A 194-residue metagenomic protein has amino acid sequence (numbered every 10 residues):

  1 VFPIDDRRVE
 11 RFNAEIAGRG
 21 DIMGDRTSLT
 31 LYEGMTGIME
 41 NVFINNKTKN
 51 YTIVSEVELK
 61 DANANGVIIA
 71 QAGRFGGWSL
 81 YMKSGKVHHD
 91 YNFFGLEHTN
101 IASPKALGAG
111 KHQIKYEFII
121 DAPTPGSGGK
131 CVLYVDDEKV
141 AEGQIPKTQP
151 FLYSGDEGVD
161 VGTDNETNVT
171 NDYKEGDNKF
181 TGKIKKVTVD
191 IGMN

Functional and structural regions predicted by a protein language model:
F2-N194: Extracellular glycan-associated modules
